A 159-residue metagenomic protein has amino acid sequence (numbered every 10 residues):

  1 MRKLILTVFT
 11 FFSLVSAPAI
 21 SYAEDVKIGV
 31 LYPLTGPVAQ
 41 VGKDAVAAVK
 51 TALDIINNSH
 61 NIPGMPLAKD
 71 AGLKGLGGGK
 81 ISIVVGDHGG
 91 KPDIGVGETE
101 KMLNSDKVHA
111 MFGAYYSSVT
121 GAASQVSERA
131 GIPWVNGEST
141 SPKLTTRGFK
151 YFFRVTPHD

Functional and structural regions predicted by a protein language model:
M1-L4: Positively charged n-region of N-terminal signal peptides that target proteins for export
T7-A17: Bacterial N-terminal signal peptides
A17-A23: Sec/Tat signal peptide C-region and signal peptidase I cleavage site
G29-K50, I56, H88-P92, Y115-Y116: Extracytoplasmic "Venus flytrap"
L34-V41, V85-H88, H109, F149-P157: Second-shell loop/turn segments in exported
A47-I83: Signal peptide-proximal N-terminal region of secreted/periplasmic/extracellular or secretory-lumen proteins
V84-H109: Short, well-structured alpha-helical segments in soluble
D93, S105-D159: Extracytoplasmic ligand/sensor domains, especially the bilobed periplasmic-binding protein
